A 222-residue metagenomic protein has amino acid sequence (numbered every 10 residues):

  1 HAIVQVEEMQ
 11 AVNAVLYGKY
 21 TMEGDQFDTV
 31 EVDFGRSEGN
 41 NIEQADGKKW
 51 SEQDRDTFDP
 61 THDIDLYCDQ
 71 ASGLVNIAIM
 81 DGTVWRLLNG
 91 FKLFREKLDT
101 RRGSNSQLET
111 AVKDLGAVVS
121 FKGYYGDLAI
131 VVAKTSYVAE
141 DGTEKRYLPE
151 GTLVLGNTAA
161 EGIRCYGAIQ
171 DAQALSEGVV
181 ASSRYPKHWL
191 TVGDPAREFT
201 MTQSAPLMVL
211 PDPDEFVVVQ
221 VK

Functional and structural regions predicted by a protein language model:
E8-Q26: Short, glycine/acidic-rich hinge or "gate" loops at secondary-structure transitions that mediate conformational
G18-K19, G39, G47, D127 (+1 more regions): Glycine-centered flexibility motif
G24-Q26, Q70-S72, T191-V192, L210-P211: A generic structural signal for short, solvent-exposed coil/turn residues that cap or connect secondary-structure
F27-E109: Extended, solvent-exposed, turn-rich assembly/linker loops in the middle of proteins
R95-E96, T100-K222: Sequence/fold signature of self-assembling virion shell proteins
